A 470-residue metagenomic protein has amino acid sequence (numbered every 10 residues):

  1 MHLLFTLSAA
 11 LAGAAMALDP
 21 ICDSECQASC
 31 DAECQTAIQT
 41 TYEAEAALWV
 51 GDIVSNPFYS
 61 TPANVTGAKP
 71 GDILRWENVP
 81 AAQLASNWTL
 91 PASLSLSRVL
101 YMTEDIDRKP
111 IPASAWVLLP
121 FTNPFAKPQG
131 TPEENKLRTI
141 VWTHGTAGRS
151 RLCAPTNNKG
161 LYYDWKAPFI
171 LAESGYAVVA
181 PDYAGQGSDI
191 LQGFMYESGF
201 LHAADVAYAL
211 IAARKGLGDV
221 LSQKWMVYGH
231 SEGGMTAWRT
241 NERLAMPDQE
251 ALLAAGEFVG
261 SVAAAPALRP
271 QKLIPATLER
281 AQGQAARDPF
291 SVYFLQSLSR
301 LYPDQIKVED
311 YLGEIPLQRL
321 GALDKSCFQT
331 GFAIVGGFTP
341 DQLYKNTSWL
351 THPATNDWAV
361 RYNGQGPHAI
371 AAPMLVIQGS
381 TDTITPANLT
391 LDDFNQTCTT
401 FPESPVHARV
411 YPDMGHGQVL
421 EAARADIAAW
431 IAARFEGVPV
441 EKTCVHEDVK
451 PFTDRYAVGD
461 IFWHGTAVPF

Functional and structural regions predicted by a protein language model:
A14-P124, V468-F470: Catalytic-loop region of hydrolases
A37-G51, A264-P367: Accessory cap/linker subdomain of secreted extracellular hydrolases
D105-G175: Short, surface-exposed "cap/lid" segments of acyl-processing enzymes
Y196-L217, N241: Alpha/beta-hydrolase active-site loop
T240, A372-M374, P386-C398: Short alpha-helix in the alpha/beta-hydrolase fold that links the catalytic acid
P270, S380-T385, G417: Acidic catalytic loop of the alpha/beta-hydrolase fold
T355-W358, L391-N395, T399-F470: C-terminal catalytic histidine-bearing segment of alpha/beta-hydrolase fold enzymes
I370, L375-D382: Short beta-strand/loop motif that positions the catalytic acidic residue of the alpha/beta-hydrolase fold
